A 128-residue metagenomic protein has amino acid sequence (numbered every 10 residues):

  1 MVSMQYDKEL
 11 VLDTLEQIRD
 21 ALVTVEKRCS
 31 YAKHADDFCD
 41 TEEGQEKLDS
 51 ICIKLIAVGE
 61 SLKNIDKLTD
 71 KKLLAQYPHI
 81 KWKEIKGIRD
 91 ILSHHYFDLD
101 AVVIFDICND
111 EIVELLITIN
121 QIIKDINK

Functional and structural regions predicted by a protein language model:
M1-K128: Solvent-exposed interaction patches of small proteins and small membrane subunits
